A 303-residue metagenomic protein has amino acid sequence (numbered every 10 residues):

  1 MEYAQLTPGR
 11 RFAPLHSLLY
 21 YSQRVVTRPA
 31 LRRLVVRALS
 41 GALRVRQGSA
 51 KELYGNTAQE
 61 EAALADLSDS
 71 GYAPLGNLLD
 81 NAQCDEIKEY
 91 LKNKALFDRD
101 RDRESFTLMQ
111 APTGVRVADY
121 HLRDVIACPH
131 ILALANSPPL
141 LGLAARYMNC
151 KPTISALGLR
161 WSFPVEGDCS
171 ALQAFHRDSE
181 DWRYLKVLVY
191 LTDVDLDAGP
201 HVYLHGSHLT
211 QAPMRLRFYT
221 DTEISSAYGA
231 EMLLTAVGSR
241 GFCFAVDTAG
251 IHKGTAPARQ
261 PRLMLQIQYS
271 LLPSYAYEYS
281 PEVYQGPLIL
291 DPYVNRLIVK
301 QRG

Functional and structural regions predicted by a protein language model:
E2-Q23, R28, L209-G303: Conserved double-stranded beta-helix
Q5, F12, H16, S22-D69 (+1 more regions): Non-heme Fe(II)-dependent double-stranded beta-helix
L75, V189, F244-V246: Short hydrophobic-aromatic micro-motifs
N81, D181, H252: Glycine-rich nucleotide phosphate-binding loop and flanking beta-alpha elements of Rossmann-like dinucleotide-binding
A95-R99, K151, D195, T248 (+1 more regions): A generic secondary-structure signal for well-formed alpha-helical elements
G142, G167-T235, S274-E282: Catalytic core of non-heme Fe(II) oxygenases with the double-stranded beta-helix
L157-L159, V187-V189, L265-Y269: A structural signal for short, well-ordered beta-strand segments
